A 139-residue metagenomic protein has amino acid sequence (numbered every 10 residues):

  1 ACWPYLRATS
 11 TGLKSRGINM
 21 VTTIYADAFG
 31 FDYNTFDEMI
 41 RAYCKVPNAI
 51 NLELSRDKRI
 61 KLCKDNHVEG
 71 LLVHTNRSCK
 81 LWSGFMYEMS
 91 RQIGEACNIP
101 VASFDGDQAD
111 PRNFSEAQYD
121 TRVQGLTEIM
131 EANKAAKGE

Functional and structural regions predicted by a protein language model:
A1-I60, K64: Redox- and metal-dependent alpha/beta enzyme cores, enriched for Fe-S-associated oxidoreductases and cofactor-handling
Y5, V68, L72, A132-A136: Intrinsically disordered or highly flexible coil/loop and linker segments, enriched in small and charged/polar residues
T22-Y25, T75-R77, D105-Q108: Active-site proximal loops enriched in glycine and acidic residues that flank catalytic Cys/His/Asp and coordinate
I50-E53, C79-S83, D110-N113: Acidic-and-aromatic substrate-binding clefts and catalytic sites of carbohydrate-active enzymes
R56-C97, A102: C-terminal hydrophobic structural anchor segments that stabilize assembly/packing rather than catalytic chemistry
Y87-E139: Peripheral docking tails and interdomain loops at the edges of cofactor- or intermediate-handling domains
